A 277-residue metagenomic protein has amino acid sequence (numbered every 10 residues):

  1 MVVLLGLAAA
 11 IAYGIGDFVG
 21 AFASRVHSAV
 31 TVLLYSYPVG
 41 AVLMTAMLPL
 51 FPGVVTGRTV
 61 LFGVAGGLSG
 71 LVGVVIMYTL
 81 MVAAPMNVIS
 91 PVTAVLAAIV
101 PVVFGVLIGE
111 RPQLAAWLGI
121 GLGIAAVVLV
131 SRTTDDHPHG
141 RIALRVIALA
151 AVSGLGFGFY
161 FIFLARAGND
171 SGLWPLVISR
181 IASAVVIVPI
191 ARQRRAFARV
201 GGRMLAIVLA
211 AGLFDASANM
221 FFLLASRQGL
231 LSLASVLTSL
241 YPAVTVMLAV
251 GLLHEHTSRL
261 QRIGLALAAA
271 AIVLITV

Functional and structural regions predicted by a protein language model:
M1-I11, V19-G20, R25-V30, L34-A65 (+5 more regions): Membrane-interface interhelical linkers
G6, V30-L34, G63, N87-P91 (+6 more regions): Hydrophobic/aromatic positions within or immediately flanking transmembrane alpha-helices of multi-pass small-molecule
A12-G16, L43, S69-I76, L96-F104 (+5 more regions): Membrane-embedded alpha-helical core segments of multi-pass
A23, V32, L80, V106-P112 (+5 more regions): Hydrophobic/aromatic residues within transmembrane alpha-helices of multi-pass small-molecule transporters
P38-M44, V92-V106, A182-V186, A218-F222 (+2 more regions): Alpha-helical transmembrane segments of compact multi-pass small-molecule transporters, enriched in specific families
V39, M44, I99-V103, A115-T133 (+1 more regions): Hydrophobic transmembrane alpha-helices of multi-pass small-molecule transport proteins
M44-V54, P101-A116, L155-G172, F214-S232 (+1 more regions): Hydrophobic alpha-helical transmembrane segments in multi-pass integral membrane proteins
F51-P52, M77, A98-L118, V128 (+2 more regions): C-terminal transmembrane-helix exit sites in multi-pass transporters
